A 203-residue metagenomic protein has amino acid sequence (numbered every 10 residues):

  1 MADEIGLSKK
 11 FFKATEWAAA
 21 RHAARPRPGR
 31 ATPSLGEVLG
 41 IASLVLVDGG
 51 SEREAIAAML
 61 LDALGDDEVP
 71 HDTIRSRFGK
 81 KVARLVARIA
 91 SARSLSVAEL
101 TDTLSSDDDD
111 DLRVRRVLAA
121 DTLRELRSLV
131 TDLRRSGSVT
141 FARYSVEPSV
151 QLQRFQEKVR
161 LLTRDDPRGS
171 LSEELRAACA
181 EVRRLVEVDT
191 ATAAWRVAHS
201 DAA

Functional and structural regions predicted by a protein language model:
M1-A203: Active-site helical microenvironments for divalent-metal-assisted chemistry
